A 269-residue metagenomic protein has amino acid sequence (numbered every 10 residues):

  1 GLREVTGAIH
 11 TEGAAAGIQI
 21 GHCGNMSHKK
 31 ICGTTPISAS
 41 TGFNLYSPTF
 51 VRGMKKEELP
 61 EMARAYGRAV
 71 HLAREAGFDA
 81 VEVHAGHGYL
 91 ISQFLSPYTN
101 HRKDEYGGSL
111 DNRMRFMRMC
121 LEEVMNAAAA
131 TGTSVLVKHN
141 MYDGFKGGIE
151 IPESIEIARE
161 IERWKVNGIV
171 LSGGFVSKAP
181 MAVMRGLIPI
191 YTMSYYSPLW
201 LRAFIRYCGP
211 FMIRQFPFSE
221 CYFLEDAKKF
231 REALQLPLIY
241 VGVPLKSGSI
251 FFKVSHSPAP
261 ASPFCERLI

Functional and structural regions predicted by a protein language model:
G1-I269: Flavin-dependent oxidoreductase catalytic cores
